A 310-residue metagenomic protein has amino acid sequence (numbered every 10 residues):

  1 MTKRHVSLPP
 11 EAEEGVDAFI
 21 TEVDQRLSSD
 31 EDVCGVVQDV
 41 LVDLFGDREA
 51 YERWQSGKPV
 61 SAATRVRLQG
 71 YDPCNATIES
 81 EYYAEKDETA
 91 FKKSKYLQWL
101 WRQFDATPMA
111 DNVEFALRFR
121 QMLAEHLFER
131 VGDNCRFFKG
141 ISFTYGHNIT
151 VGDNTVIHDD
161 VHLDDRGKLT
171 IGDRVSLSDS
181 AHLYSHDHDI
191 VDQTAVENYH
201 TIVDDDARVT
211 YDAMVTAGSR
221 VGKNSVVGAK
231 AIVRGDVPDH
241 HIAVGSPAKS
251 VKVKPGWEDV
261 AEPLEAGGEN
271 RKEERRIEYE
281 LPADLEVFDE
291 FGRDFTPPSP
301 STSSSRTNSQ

Functional and structural regions predicted by a protein language model:
M1-H126, V251, G256-Q310: Terminal amphipathic alpha-helical/low-complexity segments used for targeting or macromolecular assembly
R130-V251: Structural signal for interior beta-strand "rungs" in well-ordered beta-sheet cores of soluble enzyme domains
